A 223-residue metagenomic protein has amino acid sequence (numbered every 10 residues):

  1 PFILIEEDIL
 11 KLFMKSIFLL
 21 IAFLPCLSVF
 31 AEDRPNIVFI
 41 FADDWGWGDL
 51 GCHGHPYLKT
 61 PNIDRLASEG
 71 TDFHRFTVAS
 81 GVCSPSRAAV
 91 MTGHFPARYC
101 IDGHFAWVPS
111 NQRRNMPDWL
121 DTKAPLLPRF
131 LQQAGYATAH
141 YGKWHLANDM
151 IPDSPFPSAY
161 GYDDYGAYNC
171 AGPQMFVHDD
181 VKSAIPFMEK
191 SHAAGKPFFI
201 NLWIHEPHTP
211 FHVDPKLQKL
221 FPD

Functional and structural regions predicted by a protein language model:
F2-E7: Extreme N-terminal basic, low-complexity initiation segments that serve as generic localization/processing leaders
D8-I17: Positively charged n-region of N-terminal signal peptides that target proteins for export
K15, F30-D223: Formylglycine-dependent sulfatase
I17-C26: Bacterial N-terminal signal peptides
